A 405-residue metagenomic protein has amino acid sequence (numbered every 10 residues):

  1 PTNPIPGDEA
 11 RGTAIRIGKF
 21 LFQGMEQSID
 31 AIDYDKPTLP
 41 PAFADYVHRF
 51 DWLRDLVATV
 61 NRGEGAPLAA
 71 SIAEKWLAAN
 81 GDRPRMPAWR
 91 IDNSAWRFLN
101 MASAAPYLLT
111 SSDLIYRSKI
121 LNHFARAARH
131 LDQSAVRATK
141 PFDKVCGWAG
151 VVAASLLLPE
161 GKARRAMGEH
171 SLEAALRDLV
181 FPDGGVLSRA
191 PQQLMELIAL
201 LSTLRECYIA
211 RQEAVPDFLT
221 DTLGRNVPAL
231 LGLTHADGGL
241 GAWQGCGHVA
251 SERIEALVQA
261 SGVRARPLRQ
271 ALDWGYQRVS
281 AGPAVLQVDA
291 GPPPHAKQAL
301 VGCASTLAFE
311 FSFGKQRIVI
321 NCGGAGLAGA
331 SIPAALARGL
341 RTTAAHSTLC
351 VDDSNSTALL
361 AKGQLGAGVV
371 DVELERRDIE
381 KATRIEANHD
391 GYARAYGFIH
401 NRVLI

Functional and structural regions predicted by a protein language model:
P1-I29: Extreme N-terminal leader/anchor segments
A10-F20, G63, Q212, G238 (+1 more regions): Short loop/turn hinge sites at secondary-structure boundaries
G18-Y34, F43-V47, A70-I72: Short alpha-helical hairpin
A31-D35, A78-G81: Short glycine/proline-rich turn/loop motifs
P40-L223: Aromatic-lined, polymer-binding surfaces characteristic of secreted/periplasmic polysaccharide-degrading enzymes
F181-G324, E375-D378: Carbohydrate-active enzyme catalytic cores, enriched for enzymes that act on polyanionic acidic polysaccharides
R266-I405: Non-catalytic C-terminal accessory modules of carbohydrate-active enzymes
